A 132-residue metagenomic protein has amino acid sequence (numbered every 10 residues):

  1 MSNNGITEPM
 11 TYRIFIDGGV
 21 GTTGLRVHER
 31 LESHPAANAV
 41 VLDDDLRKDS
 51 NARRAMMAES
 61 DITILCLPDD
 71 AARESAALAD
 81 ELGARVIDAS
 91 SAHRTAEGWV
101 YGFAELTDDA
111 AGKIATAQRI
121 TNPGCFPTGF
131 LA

Functional and structural regions predicted by a protein language model:
N3-A132: N-terminal Rossmann-like NAD(P) cofactor-binding subdomain of oxidoreductases, focused on the glycine-rich
